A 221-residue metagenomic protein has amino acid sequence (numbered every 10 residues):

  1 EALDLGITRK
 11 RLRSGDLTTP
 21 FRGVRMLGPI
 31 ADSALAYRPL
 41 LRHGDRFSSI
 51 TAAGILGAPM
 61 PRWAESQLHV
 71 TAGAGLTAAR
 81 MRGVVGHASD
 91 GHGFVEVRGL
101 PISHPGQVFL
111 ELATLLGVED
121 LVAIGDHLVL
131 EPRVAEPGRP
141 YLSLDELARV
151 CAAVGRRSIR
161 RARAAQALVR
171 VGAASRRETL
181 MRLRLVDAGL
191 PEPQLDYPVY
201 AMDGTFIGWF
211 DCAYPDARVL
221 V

Functional and structural regions predicted by a protein language model:
E1-R160: Short gly/ser-rich loop at a beta-strand->alpha-helix junction or flexible surface loop bordering the NTP-binding
H43, P132-V221: Surface segments flanking catalytic/ligand-binding clefts of nucleic-acid enzymes
